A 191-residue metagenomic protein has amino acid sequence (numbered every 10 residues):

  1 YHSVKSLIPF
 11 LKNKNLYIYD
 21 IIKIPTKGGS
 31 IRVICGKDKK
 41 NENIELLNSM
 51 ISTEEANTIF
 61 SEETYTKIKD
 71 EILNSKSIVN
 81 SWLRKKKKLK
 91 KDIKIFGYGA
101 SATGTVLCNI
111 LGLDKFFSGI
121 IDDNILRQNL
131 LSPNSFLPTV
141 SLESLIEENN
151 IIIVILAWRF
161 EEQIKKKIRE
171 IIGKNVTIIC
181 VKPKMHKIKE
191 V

Functional and structural regions predicted by a protein language model:
Y1-K14: Short alpha-helix
L16-K27: Conserved S-adenosyl-L-methionine
K27-E71: Flexible, glycine-/basic-rich loop-and-beta segments that form/coincide with the SAM-dependent methyltransferase
E71-K91: A short, well-structured juxtamembrane/interface segment
K86, D92-N109: Glycine-rich adenosine-cofactor-binding loop
K94, G119, I151-I152: Structural motif
S118-L131: NAD(P)-binding Rossmann-fold cofactor-contacting core
S135-V191: Phosphate-bearing ligand-interacting subdomains that bind or position ATP/ADP/UDP/GDP/NAD(P) or nucleotide-linked
